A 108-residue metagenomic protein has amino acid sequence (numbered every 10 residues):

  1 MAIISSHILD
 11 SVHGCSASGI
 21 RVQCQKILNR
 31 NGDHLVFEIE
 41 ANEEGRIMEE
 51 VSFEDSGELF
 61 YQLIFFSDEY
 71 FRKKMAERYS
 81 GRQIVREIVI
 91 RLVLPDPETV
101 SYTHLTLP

Functional and structural regions predicted by a protein language model:
A2-P97: Beta-strand-dominated extracellular/periplasmic modules and repeats in secreted or surface-exposed proteins
T99-S101: Acidic, proline/serine/threonine- and glycine-rich low-complexity intrinsically disordered segments
T103-P108: Conserved small/polar residues in nucleotide/adenosyl-binding loops
